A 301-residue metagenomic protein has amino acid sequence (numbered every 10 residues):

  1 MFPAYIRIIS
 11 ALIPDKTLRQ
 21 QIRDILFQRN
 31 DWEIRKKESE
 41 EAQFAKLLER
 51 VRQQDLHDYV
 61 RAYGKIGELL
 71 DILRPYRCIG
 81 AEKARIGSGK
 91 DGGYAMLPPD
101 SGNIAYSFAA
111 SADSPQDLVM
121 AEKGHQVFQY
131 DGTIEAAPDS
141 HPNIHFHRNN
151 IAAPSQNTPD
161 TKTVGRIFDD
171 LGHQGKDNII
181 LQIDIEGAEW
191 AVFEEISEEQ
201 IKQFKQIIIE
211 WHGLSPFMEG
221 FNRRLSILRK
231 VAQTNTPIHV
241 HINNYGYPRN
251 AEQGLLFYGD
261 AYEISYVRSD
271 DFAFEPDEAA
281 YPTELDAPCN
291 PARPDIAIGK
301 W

Functional and structural regions predicted by a protein language model:
M1-L47: Boundary detector for helix-to-coil junctions that initiate low-complexity/charged tails
D31-P99, A112-D113, T158-D177, G213-W301: Rossmann-like AdoMet/SAM-dependent catalytic core
A81-P159: SAM cofactor-binding core of SAM-dependent methyltransferases, primarily the Rossmann-like beta-alpha-beta module
S101-N103, H125, G175-I179, Q203: Short coil/turn segments at beta-strand junctions that form active-site/ligand-binding loops
F108, Y130, L181-I183, I209: Active-site flanking residues adjacent to catalytic metal/cofactor-binding acidic residues
S111-P115, I180-V192: Short acidic, Gly/Ser-rich segments with clustered Asp/Glu that frequently serve as metal-coordination loops in enzyme
I134, A153, I185-E189, G213: Short, glycine/acidic-enriched loop or turn micro-motifs at the edges of active sites
A191-L214, M218-L228: A short alpha/beta connector and helix-capping loop motif
